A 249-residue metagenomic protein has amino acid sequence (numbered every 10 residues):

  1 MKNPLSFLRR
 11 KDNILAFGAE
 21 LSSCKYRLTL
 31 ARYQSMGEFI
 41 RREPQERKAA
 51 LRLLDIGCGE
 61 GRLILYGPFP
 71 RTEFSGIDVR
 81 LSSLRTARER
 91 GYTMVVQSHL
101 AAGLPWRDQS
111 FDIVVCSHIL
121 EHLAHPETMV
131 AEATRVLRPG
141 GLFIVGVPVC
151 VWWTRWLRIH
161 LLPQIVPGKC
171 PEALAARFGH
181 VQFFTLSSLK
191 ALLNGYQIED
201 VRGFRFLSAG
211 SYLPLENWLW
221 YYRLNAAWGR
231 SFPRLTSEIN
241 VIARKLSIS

Functional and structural regions predicted by a protein language model:
M1-R107, I113-V115, V130, F204-A209 (+2 more regions): Conserved N-terminal segment of class I S-adenosyl-L-methionine
N3-N13, E20-R27, R62, A124-E132 (+1 more regions): S-adenosyl-L-methionine-dependent methyltransferase catalytic module, highlighting the catalytic core
F69-P70, T93, H125, P139 (+1 more regions): Short, well-ordered coil loops that connect the C-terminus of an alpha-helix to the N-terminus of a beta-strand
A102, E121, W152: Active-site micro-motifs of SAM-dependent methyltransferase domains
V115-A124: A short SAM/SAH-binding and catalytic strip from SAM-dependent methyltransferases
